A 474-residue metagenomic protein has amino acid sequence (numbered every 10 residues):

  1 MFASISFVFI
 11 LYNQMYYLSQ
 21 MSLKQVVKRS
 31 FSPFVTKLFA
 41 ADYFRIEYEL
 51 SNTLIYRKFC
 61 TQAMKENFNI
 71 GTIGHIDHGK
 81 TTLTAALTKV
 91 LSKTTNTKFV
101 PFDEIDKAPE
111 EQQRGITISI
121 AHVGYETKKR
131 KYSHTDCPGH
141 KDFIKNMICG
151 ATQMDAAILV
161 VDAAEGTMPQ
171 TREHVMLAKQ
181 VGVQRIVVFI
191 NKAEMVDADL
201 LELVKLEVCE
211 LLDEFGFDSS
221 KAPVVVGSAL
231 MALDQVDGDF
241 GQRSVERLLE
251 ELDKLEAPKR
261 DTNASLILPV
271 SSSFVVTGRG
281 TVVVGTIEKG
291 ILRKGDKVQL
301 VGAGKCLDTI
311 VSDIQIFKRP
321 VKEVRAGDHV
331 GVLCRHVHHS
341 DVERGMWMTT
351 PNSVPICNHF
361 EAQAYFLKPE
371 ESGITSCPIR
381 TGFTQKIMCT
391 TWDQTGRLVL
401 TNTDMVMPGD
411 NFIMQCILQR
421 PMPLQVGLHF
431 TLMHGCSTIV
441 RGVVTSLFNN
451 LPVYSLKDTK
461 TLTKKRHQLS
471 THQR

Functional and structural regions predicted by a protein language model:
M1-A63, R474: N-terminal mitochondrial targeting presequence
C60-K145, M154-A157: P-loop NTPase switch module centered on the Walker A-proximal segment
F68, D77, L83, G115 (+12 more regions): Residue-level signature of catalytic and energy-coupling elements of molecular machines, predominantly ATP/GTP-dependent
N69-G74, T82-K89, V160, V187 (+7 more regions): Helix-rich terminal scaffold detector
K141-D142, T152-E173, V183-V188, A193-E202: Conserved Switch II/interswitch segment of TRAFAC-class P-loop GTPases
A156-V161, G182-A193, V208, L212-S228: Conserved beta-strand/loop subsegment of P-loop NTPase cores
M195-A198, D213, V337-R474: C-terminal effector modules of nucleic-acid-centric enzymes and ribosome-associated factors
E210-E371: Conserved catalytic-core segments of large NTP-driven translation/proteostasis enzymes
